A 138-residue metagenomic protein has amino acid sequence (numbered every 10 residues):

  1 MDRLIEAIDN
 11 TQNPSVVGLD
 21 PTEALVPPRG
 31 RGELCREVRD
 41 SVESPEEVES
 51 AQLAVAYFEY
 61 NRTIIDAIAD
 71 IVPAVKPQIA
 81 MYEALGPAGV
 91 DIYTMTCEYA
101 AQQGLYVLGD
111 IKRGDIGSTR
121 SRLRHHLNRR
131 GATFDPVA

Functional and structural regions predicted by a protein language model:
D2-L25, R29-A138: Active-site loop-to-helix "anion-binding N-cap" substructures in soluble metabolic enzymes
